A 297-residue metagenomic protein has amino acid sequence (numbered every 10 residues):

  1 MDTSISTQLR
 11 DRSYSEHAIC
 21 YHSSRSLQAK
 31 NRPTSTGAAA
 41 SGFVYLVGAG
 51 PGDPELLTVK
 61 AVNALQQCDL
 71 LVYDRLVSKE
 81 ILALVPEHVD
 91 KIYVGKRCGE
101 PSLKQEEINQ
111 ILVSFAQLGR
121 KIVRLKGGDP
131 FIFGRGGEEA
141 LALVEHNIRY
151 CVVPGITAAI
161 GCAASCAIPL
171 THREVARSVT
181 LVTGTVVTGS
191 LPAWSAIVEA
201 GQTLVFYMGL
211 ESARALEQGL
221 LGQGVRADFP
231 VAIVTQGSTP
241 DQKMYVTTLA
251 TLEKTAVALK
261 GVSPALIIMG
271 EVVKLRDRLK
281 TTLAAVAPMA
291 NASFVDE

Functional and structural regions predicted by a protein language model:
M1-P54, V59-V153, E253, A258 (+1 more regions): Class I S-adenosyl-L-methionine
D2-S26, K30, S41-V44, L118-I122 (+2 more regions): A contiguous loop/helix-start segment that scaffolds small-molecule binding in enzyme catalytic cores
E80-I81, G134, I160-G161, A215-L216: Phosphate- and divalent-cation-binding pockets in alpha/beta enzyme and binding domains that engage nucleotide-derived
V89-K96, N147-C151, L170-R177, G224-I233: Short hydrophobic/aromatic-enriched beta-strand-loop microsegments
F131-A200, K243-T247: Class I SAM-dependent methyltransferase SAM-binding "motif I" and its flanking Rossmann-like core
